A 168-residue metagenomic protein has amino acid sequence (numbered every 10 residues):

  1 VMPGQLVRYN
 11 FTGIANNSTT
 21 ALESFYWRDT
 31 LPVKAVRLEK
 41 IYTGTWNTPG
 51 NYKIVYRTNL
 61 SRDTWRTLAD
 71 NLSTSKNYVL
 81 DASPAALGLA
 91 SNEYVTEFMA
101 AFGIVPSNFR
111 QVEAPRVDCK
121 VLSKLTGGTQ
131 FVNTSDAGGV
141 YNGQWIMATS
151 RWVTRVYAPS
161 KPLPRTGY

Functional and structural regions predicted by a protein language model:
V1, V36, V121-Y168: Extracellular/luminal low-complexity Ser/Thr/Pro-rich, glycosylation-prone repeat/linker regions
V1-G13, W27, Y168: Extracellular/luminal Pro/Thr/Ser-rich low-complexity repeat and linker "mucin-like" segments that act as
Q5-N16, A69-V132, D136-Y141: Low-complexity, intrinsically disordered segments enriched in Ser/Thr together with acidic residues
N16-L22: Extracellular acidic loop/turn motifs
L22, Q111-P115, W145-A148: Residue-level detection of beta-strand scaffold positions
E23-M99: A surface/secretory-pathway sequence property marking extracellular, secreted, or lumenal proteins enriched
V33, G50, A85, S107 (+2 more regions): Generic low-complexity segments that are intrinsically disordered, proline-rich and/or Lys/Arg-biased
